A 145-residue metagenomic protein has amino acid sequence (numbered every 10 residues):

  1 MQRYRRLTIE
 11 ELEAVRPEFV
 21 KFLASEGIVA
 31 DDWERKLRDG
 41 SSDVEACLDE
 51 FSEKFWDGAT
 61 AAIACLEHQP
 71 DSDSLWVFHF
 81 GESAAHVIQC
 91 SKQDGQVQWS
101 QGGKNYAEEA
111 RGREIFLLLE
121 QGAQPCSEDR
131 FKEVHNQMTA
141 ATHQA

Functional and structural regions predicted by a protein language model:
Q2-E67: N-terminal interaction modules that seed assembly of large macromolecular complexes
E10-E13, E18-K21, E34, D57 (+5 more regions): A generic structural micro-environment signature that highlights single residues at secondary-structure boundaries
A14-P17, I28, D94, Q101 (+2 more regions): Alpha-helical structural elements
R16, D32-E34, D43, S91 (+3 more regions): Serine/threonine-rich low-complexity intrinsically disordered regions
V44-V97: Long, charge-patterned amphipathic interaction tracts in eukaryotic proteins
Q101-A145: Glycine-rich, aromatic-bearing surface loops/beta-hairpins
